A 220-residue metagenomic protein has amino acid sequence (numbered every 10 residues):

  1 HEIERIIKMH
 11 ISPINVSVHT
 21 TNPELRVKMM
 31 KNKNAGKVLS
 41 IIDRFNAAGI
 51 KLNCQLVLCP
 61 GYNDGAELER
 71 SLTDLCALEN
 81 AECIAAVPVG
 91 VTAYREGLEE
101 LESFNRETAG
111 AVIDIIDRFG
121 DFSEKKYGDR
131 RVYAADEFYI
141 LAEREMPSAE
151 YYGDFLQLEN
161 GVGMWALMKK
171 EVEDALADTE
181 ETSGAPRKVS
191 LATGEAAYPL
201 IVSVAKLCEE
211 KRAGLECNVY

Functional and structural regions predicted by a protein language model:
H1-E79, G90-F119: Conserved Radical SAM active-site core
C76, C83-A85, G90-Y220: Auxiliary Fe-S-binding modules of radical SAM enzymes
